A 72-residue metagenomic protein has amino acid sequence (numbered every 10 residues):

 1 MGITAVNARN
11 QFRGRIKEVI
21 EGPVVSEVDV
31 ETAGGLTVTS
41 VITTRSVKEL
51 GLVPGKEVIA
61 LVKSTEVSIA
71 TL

Functional and structural regions predicted by a protein language model:
M1-L72: Non-catalytic connector elements of ABC transporters
